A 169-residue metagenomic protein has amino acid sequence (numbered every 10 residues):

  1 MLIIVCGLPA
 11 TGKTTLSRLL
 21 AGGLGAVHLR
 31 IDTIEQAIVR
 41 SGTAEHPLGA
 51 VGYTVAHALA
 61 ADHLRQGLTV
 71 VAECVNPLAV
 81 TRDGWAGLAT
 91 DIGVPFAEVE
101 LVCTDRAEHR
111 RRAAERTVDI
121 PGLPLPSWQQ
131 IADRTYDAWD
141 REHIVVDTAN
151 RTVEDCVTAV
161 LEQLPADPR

Functional and structural regions predicted by a protein language model:
L2: Walker A (P-loop) ATP-phosphate-binding motif of ABC ATPase nucleotide-binding domains
V5: Hydrophobic anchor at the beta1->P-loop junction of P-loop NTPases
L8: P-loop (Walker A) phosphate-binding loop of NTP-binding proteins
T11, T15-Q66: Conserved substrate/cofactor phosphate-moiety recognition/catalytic segment in nucleotide-dependent phosphotransferases
T33-E35, P77, V102-E108, N150-V153: Conserved nucleotide-binding/hydrolysis micro-motifs of P-loop NTPases
V51-F96: Glycine-rich phosphate-binding loop used to anchor ATP phosphates in small-molecule kinases, encompassing both
I92-A113, V146: Conserved phosphate-donor/acceptor-positioning beta-strand/loop module used by diverse small-molecule
A114-A159, D167-R169: Small-molecule kinase domains that catalyze NTP-dependent phosphoryl transfer to phosphate-bearing small molecules
